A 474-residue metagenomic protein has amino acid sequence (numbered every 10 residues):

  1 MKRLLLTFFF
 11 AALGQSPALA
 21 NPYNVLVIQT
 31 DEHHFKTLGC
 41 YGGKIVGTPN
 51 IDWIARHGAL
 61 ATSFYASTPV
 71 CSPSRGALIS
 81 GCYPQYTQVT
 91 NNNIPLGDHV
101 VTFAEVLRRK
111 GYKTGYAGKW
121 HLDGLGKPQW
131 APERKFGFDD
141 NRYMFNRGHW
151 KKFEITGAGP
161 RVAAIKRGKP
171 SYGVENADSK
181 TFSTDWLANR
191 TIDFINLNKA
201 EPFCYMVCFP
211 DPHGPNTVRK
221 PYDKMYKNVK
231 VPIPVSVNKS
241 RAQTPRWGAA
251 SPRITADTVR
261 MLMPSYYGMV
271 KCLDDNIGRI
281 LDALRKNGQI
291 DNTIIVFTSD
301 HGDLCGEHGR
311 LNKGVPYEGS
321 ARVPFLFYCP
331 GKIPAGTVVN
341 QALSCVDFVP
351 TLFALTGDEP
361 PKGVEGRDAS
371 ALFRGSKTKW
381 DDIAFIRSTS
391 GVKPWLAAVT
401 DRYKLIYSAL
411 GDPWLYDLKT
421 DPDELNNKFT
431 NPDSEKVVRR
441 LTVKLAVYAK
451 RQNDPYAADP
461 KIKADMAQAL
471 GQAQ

Functional and structural regions predicted by a protein language model:
K2, F8-F9, L19-S408, P413 (+3 more regions): Formylglycine-dependent sulfatase
Y416: Extracellular C-type lectin-like domains
K419: Residues forming the ATP-binding cleft of Hanks-type serine/threonine protein kinase domains
K444-L445, A449-R451, A457: Short, gly/Ser/Thr-rich active-site loops of penicillin-recognizing serine hydrolases
D454-G471: Short, charged, surface-exposed hinge/linker loops at domain edges that act as mobile lids or interdomain connectors
